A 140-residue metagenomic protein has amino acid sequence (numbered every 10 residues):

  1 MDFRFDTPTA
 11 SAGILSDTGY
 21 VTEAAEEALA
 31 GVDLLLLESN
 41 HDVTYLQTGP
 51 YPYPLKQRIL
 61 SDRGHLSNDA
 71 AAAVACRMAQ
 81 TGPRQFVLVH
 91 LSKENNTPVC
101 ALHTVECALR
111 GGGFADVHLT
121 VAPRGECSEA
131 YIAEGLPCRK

Functional and structural regions predicted by a protein language model:
M1-A30, A130-K140: Core dinuclear metal-dependent hydrolase active-site scaffold
S16-T18, S39-N40, R124: Fold-independent oxyanion-binding glycine-rich loops and adjacent beta-strand/coil segments at enzyme active sites
E23-V121: Cap/insert and terminal regions of metallo-dependent hydrolase folds
G111-K140: Binuclear metal-dependent phosphoesterase catalytic core
